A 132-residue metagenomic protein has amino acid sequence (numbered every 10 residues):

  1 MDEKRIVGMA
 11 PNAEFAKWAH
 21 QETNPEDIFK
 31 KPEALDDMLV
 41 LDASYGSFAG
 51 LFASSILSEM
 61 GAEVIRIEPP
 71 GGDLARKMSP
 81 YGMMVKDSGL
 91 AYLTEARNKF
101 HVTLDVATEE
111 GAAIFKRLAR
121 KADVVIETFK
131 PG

Functional and structural regions predicted by a protein language model:
D2-G132: N-terminal helix-loop segment corresponding to the beta1-alpha1 unit of nucleotide/adenylate-binding folds
